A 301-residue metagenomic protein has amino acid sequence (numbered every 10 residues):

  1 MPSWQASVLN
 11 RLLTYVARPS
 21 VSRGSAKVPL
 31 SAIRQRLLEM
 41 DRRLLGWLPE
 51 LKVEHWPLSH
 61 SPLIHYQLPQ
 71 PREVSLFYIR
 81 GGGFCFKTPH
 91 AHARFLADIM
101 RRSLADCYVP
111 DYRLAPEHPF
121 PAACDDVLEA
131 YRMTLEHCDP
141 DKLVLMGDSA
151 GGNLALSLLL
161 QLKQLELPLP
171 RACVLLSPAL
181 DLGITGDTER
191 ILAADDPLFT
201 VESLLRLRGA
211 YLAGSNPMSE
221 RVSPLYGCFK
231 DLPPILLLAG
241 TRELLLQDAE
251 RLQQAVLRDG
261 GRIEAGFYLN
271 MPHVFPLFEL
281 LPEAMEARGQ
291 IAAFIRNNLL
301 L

Functional and structural regions predicted by a protein language model:
M1-L68, L301: A glycine/proline-hinged amphipathic helix-loop "lid/cap" segment that gates access to hydrophobic ligand pockets
V16, S20, H60-I64, P71-L301: Alpha/beta-hydrolase superfamily serine-hydrolase fold, recognizing
